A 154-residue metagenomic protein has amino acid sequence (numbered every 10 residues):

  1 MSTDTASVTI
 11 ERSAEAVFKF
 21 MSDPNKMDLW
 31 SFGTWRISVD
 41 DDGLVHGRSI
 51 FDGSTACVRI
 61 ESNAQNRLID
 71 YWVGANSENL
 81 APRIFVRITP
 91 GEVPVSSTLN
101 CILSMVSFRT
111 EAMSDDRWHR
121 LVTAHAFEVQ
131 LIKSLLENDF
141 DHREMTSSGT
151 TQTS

Functional and structural regions predicted by a protein language model:
M1-D41, S154: Hydrophobic ligand-binding cavity/cleft-lining segments
M1-V8, I50-G53, I132: An N-terminal domain-start capping segment
I10-R12, S49, V73, R109: Short beta-strand-to-loop capping motifs
D28-F32, I37-R83, N100, F127 (+2 more regions): Glycine-rich portal/gate segments that line the openings of hydrophobic small-molecule binding cavities
N76-N138, R143-G149, T153: Beta-strand/loop substructures that line and gate deep hydrophobic ligand-binding cavities in soluble
